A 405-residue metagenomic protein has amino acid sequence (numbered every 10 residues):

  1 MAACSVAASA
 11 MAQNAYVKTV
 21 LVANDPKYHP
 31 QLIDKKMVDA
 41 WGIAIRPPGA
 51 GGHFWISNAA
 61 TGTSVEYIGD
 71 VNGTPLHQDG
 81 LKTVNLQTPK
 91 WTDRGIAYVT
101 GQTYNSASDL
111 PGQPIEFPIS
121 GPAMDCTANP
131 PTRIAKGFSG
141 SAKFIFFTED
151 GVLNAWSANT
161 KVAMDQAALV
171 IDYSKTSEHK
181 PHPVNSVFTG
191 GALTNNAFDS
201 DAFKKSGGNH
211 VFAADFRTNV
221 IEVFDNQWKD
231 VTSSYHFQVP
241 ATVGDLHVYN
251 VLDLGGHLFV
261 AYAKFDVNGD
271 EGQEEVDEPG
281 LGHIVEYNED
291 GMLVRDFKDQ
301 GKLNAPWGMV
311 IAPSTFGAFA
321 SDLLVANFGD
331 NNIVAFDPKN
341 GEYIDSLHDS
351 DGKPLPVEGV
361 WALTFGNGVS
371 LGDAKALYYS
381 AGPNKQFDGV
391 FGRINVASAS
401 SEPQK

Functional and structural regions predicted by a protein language model:
M1-M11: Gram-negative bacterial Sec-dependent N-terminal signal peptides
M11-K405: Sequence/structural signature of beta-propeller domains
